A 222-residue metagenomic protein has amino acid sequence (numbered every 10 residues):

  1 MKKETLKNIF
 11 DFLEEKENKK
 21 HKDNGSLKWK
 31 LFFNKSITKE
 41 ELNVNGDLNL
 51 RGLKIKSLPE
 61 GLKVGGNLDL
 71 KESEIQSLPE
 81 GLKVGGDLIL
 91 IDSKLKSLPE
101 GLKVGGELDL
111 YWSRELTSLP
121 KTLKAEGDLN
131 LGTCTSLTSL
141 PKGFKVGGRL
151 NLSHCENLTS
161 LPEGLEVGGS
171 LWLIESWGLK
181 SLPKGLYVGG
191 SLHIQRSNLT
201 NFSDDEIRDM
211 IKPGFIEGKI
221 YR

Functional and structural regions predicted by a protein language model:
M1, T5, E14-K20, S26-K28 (+12 more regions): Generic N-terminal leader/processing signal
M1-R51, N198, D204-R222: N-terminal capping/linker segments that flank leucine-rich repeat
W29-L31, G46-I55, G65-I75, G85-L95 (+6 more regions): Concave beta-strand-loop units of leucine-rich repeat
I37-K39, I55-P59, I75-E80, L95-E100 (+5 more regions): The feature encodes a structural signal of leucine-rich repeats
